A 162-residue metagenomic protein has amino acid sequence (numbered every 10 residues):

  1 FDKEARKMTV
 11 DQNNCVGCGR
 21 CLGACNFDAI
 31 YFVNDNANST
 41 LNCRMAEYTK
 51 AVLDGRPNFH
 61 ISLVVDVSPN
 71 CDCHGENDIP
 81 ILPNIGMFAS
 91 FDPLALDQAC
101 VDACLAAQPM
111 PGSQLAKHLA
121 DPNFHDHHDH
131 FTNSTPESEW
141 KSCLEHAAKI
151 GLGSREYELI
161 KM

Functional and structural regions predicted by a protein language model:
F1-M162: Extended, low-polarity segments enriched in aliphatic/aromatic residues
